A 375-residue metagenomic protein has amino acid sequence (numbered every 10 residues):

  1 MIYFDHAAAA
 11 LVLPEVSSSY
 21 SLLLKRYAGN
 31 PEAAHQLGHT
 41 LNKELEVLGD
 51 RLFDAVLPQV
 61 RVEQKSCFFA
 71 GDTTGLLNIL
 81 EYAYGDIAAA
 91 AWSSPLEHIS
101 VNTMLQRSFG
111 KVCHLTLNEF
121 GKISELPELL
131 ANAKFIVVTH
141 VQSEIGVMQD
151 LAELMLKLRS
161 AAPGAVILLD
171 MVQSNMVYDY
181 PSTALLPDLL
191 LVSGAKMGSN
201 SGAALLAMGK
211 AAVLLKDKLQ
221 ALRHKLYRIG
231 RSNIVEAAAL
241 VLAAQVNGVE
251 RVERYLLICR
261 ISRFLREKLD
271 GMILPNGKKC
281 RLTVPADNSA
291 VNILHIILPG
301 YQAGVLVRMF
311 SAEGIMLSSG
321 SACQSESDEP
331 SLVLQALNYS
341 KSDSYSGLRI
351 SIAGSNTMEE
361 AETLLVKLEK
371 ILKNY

Functional and structural regions predicted by a protein language model:
M1-Y375: Pyridoxal 5′-phosphate
